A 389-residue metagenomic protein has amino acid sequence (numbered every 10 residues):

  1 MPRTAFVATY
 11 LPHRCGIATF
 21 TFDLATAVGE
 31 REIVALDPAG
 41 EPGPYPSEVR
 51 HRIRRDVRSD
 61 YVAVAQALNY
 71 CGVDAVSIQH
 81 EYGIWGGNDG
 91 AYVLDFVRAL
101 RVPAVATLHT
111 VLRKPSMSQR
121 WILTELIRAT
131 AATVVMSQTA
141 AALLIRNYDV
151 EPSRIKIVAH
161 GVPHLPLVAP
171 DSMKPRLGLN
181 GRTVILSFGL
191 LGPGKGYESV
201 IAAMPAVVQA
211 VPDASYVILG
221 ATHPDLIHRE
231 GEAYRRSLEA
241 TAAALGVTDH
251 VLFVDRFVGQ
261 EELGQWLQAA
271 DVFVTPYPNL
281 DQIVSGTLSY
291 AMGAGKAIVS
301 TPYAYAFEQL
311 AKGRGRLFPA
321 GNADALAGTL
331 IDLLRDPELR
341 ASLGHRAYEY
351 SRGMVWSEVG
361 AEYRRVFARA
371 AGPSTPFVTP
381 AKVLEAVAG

Functional and structural regions predicted by a protein language model:
A131, H250-R256, Q265-Q282, K296: Acidic donor-binding loop of glycosyltransferase active sites
T139, G161, T222: Carbohydrate-associated surface elements
L167-L179, V184: A short helix/loop element that forms part of the nucleotide-sugar donor recognition site in Leloir-type
L179-K195, I201-M204, V217-L219: Conserved donor-binding/catalytic core segment of Leloir-type glycosyltransferases
R229-F257, E261: Nucleotide-activated donor-binding/catalytic signature segment of Leloir-type glycosyltransferases, i.e., the conserved
M292-G293, A297-T301: Short hydrophobic beta-strand element within catalytic cores of glycosyltransferases and related nucleotide-activated
K312, R316-A323, D332-E338: Conserved acidic donor-binding segment of nucleotide-sugar-dependent glycosyltransferases
A325, L339-G353, R365: A short, well-ordered alpha-helix in the C-terminal region of glycosyltransferases
